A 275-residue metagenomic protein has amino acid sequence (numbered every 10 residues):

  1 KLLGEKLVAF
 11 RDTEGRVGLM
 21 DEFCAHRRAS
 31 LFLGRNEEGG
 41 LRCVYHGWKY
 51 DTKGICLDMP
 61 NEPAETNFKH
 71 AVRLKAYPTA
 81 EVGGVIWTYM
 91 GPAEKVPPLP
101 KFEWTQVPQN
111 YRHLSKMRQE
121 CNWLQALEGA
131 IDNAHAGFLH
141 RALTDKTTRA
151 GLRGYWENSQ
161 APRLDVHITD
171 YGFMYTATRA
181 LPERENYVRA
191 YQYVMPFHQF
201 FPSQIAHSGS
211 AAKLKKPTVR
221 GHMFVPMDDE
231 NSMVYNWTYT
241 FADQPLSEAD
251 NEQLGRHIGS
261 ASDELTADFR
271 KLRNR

Functional and structural regions predicted by a protein language model:
K1-H113, R163, E183: Rieske [2Fe-2S] iron-sulfur-binding domain
R16, A93-R275: C-terminal catalytic domain of Rieske-type non-heme iron oxygenases
